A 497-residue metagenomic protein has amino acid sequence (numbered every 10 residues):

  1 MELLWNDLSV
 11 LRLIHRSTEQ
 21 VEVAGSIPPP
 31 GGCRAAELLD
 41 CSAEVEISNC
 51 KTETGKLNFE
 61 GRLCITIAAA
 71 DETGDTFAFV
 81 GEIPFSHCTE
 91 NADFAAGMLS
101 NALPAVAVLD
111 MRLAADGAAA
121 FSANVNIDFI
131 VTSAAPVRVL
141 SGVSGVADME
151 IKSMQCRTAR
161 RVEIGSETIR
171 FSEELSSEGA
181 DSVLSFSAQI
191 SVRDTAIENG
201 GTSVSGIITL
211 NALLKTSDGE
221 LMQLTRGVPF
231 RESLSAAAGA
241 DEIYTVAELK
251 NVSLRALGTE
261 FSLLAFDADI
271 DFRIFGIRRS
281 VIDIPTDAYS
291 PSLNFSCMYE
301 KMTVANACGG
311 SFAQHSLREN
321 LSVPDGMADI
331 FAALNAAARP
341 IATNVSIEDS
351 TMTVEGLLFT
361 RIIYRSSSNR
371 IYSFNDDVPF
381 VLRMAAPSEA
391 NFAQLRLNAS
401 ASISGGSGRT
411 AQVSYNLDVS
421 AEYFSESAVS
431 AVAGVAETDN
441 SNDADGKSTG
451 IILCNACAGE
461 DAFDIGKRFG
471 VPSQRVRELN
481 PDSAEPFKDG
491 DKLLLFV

Functional and structural regions predicted by a protein language model:
M1-S448: Membrane-lipid interaction segments
D439-E478, S483-V497: Primarily a LysM-type cell-wall glycan-binding module
